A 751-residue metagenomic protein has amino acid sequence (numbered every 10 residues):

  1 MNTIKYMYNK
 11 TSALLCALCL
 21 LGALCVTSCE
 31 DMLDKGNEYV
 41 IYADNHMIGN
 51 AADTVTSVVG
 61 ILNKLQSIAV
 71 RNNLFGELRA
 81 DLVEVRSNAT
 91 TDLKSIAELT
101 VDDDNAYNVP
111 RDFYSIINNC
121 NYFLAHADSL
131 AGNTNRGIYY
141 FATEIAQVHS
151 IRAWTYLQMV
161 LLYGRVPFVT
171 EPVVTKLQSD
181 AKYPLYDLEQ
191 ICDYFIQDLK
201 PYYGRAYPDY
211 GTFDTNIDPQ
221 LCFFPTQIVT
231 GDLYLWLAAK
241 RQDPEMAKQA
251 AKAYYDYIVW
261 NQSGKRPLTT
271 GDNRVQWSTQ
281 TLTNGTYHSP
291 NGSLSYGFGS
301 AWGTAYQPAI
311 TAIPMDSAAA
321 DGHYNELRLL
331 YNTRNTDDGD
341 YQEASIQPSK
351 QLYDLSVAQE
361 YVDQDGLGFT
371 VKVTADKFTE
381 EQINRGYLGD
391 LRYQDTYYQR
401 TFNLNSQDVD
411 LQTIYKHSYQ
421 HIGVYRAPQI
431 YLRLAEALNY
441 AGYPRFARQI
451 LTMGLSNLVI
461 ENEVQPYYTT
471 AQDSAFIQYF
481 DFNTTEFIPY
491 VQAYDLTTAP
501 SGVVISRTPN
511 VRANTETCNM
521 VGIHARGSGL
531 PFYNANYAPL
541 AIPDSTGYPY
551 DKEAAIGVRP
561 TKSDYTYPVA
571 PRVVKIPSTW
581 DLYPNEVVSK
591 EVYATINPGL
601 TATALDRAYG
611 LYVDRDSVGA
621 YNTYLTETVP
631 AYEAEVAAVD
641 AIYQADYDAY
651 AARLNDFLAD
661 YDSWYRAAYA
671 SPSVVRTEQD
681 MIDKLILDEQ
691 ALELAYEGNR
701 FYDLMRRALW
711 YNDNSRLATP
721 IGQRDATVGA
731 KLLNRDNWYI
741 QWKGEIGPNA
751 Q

Functional and structural regions predicted by a protein language model:
C16-C25: Bacterial N-terminal signal peptides
C29, I217, P314-D316, G322-N325 (+2 more regions): Long, intrinsically disordered, low-complexity segments
C29-L78, A251, R716, Q723-Q751: Membrane-proximal, proline-rich intrinsically disordered regions
D44-N45, N72-S87, P208-F224, I228 (+3 more regions): Short, surface-exposed recognition loops and adjoining beta-strand edges that mediate ligand/DNA contacts, enriched
V55-T56, T90-Y163, K182-D193, L199-D214 (+3 more regions): Conserved, well-structured interaction surfaces
V160-P167, Y210, W236-Q242, G442: Short coil/turn linking the two alpha-helices of tandem helical-hairpin repeats
Q351-A427, Y468-T469, S474, P500-G502 (+8 more regions): Flexible, polar/acidic helix-loop-strand segments at domain edges
